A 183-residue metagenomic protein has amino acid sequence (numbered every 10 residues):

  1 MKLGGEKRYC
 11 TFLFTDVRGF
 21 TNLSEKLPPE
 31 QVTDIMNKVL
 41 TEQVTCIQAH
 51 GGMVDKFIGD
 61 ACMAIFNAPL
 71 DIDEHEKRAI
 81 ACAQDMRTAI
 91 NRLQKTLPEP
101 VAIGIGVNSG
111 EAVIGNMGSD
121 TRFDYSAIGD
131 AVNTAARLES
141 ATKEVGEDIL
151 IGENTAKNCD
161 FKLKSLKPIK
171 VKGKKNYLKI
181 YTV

Functional and structural regions predicted by a protein language model:
K2-A81: Catalytic NTP-binding/metal-coordinating core of nucleotidyl cyclase/transferase enzymes
E6-Y9, P100-A102, T121: Short loop/turn elements that form and flank the Walker-type P-loop nucleotide-binding site in RecA-like NTPase cores
F12, C62, I103-S109, I180: A structural signal for short, well-ordered beta-strand segments
N37-G52, A68-I105, D130-K143, E153: Alpha-helical scaffold within the catalytic cores of cyclic-nucleotide enzymes
I65-H75, I105-D124, T142-V145: Catalytic strand-loop-helix junctions within cyclic-nucleotide turnover domains
E76, D124-I128, L166: Allosteric regulatory "coupling" segments in signal-transduction proteins
A112-I114, A135, A141-V183: Cytosolic regulatory/linker segments at or just downstream of nucleotide-handling modules in signal-transduction
